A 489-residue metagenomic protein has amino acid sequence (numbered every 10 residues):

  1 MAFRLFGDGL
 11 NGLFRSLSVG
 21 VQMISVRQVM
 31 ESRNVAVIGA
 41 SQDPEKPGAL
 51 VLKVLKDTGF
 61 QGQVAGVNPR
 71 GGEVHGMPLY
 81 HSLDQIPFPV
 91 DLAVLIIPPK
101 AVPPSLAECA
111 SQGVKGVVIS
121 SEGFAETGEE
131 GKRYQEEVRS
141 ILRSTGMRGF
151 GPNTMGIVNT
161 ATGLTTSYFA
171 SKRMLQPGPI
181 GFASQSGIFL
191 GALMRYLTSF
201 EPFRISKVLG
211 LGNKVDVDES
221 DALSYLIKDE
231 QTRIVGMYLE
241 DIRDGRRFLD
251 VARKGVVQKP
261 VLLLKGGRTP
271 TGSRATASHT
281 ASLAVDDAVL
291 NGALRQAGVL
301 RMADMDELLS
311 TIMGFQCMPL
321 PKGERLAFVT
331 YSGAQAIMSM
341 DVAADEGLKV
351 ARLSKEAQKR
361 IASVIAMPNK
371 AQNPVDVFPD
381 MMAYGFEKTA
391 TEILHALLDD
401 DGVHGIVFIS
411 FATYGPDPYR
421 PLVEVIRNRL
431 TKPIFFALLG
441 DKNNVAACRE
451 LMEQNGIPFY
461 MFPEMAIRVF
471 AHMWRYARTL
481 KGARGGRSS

Functional and structural regions predicted by a protein language model:
F3-F6, F14: Aromatic (phenylalanine/tyrosine) cluster motif
L10-S489: Catalytic-core regions of core metabolic enzymes, especially those transforming organic acids/acyl-group intermediates
